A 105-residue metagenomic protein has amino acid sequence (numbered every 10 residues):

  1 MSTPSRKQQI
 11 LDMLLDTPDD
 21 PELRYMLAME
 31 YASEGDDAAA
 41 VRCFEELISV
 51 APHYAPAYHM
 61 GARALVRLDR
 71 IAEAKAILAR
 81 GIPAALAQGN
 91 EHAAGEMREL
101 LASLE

Functional and structural regions predicted by a protein language model:
D12-M13, E46-L47, G81: Canonical positions in the second alpha-helix
D16, S49-V50, R67, A84-Q88: Structural marker of alpha-solenoid helical repeat scaffolds
